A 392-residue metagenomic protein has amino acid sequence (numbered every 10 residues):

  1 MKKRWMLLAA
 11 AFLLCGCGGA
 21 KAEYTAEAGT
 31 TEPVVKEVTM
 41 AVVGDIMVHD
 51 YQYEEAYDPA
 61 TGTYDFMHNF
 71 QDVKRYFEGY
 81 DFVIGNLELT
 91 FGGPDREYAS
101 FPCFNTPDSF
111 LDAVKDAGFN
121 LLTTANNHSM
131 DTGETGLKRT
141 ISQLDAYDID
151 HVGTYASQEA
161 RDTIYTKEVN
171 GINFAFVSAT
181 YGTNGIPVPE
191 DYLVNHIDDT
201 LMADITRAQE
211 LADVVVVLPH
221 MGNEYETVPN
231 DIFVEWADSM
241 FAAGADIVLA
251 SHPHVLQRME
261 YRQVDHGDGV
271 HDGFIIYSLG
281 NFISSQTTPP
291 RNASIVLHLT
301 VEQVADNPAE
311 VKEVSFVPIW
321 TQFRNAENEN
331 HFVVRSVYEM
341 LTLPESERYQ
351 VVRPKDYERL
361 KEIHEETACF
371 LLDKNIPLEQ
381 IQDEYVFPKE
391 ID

Functional and structural regions predicted by a protein language model:
M1-R4: Positively charged n-region of N-terminal signal peptides that target proteins for export
M6-A11: Sec-dependent N-terminal signal peptides
L13-G16: C-terminal motif of bacterial Sec signal peptides marking the signal peptidase cleavage site
G18-D392: Acidic, metal/ion-coordinating pockets
